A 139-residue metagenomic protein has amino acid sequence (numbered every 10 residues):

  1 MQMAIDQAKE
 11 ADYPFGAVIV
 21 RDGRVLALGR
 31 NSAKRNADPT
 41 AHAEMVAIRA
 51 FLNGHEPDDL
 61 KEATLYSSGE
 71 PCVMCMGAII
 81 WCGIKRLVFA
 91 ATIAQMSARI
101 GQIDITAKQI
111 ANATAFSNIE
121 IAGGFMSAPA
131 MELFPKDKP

Functional and structural regions predicted by a protein language model:
M1-A11, P71, A78-P139: Zinc-dependent deaminase
Y13, D59-K61, G83: Short loop/turn motifs at secondary-structure junctions
F15-G23: Short beta-strand scaffold segments in enzyme catalytic cores
A17, E56-P57, A111-A113: Short secondary-structure boundary/capping segments
L26-K34, T92: Short beta->alpha transition motifs characteristic of CBS
R35-V46, A50: A short, polar/charged loop-to-alpha-helix boundary motif
P57-G69: Immediate flanking context of iron-sulfur cluster ligation sites
